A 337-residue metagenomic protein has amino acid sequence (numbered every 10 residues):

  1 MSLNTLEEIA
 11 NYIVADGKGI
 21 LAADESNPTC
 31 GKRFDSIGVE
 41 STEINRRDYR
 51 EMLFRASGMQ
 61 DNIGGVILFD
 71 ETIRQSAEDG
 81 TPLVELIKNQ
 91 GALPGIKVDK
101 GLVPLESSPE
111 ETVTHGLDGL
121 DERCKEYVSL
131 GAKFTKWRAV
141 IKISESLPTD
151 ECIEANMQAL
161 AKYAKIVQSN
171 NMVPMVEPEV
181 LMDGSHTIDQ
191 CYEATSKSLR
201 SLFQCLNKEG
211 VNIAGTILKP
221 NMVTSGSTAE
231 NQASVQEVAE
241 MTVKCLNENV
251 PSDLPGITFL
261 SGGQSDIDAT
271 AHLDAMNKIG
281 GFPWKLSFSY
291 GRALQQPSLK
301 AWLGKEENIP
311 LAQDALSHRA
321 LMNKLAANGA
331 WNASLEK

Functional and structural regions predicted by a protein language model:
M1-L130, I143, N231, V235-M241 (+3 more regions): Alpha/beta catalytic barrel-like cores
T42, W137, V176, L218 (+1 more regions): Conserved, mostly hydrophobic/aromatic
V66, T135, P174-M175, T216 (+1 more regions): Hydrophobic residues within beta-strands of alpha/beta enzymes
D70, A139, P220: Residues that line or immediately flank small-molecule/substrate-binding pockets and catalytic motifs
K100, I141, V180, M222-T224: Short, histidine-centered active-site or binding-site loop motifs used for metal coordination, general acid-base
L120-L206: Helix-rich catalytic cores of soluble enzyme domains
M182, H186-D253: Catalytic core of soluble alpha/beta enzymes
